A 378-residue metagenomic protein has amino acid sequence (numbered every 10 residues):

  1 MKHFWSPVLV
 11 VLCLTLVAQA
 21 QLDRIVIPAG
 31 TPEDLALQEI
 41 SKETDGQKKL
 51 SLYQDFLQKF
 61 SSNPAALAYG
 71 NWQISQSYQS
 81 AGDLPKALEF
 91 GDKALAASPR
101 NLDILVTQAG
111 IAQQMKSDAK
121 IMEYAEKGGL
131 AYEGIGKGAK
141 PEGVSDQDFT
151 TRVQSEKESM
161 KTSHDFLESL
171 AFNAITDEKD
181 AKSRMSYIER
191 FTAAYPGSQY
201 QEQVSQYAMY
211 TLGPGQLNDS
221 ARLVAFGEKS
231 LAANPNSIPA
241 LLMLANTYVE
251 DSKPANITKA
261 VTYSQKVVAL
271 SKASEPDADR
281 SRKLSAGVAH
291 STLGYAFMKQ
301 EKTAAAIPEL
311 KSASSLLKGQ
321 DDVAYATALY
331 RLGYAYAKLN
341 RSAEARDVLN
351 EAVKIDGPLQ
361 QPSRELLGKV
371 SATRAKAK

Functional and structural regions predicted by a protein language model:
A18-N71, S80, E123, T162-T176 (+2 more regions): N-terminal leader/linker segments that initiate helical-solenoid repeat arrays
R24-P28, D165-F166, K283-L284, A289 (+1 more regions): Terminal, low-structured helical/coil segments at or just beyond the last alpha-helical repeat
P32-A36, N71, L105, E168-A171 (+6 more regions): TPR repeat positional signature
E43, A81, M115, E178 (+5 more regions): Structural motif corresponding to the intra-repeat A-B loop/turn of tetratricopeptide repeats
G46, L84, D118, A181-R184 (+4 more regions): TPR-repeat structural position
K59-L67, A94-D103, G134-Q147, E158-K161 (+7 more regions): Short solvent-exposed coil/turn linkers within tandem alpha-helical repeat scaffolds
Q76, G110, T176, Y210-L212 (+5 more regions): Residue-level recognition of tetratricopeptide repeat
